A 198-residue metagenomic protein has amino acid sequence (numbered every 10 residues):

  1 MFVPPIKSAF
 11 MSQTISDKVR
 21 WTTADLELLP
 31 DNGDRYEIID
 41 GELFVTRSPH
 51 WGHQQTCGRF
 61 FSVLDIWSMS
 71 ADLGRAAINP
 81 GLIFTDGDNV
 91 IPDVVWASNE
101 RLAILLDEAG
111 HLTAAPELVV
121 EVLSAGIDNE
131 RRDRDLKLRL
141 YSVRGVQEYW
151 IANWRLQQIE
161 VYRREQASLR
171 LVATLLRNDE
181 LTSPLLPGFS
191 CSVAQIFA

Functional and structural regions predicted by a protein language model:
M1-A198: Gly/Pro/Ser/Thr-rich low-complexity, intrinsically disordered segments predominantly at protein N-termini
